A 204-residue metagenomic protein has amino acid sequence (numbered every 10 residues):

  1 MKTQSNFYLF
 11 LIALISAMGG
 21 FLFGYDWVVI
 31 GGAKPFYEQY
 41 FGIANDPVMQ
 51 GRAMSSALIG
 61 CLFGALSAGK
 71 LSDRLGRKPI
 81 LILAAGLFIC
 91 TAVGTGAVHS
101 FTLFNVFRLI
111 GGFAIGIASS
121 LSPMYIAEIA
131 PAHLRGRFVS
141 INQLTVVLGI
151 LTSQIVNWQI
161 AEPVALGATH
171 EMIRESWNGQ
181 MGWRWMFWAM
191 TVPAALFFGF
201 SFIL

Functional and structural regions predicted by a protein language model:
M1-L204: Transmembrane-helix signature of 12-pass secondary carriers
